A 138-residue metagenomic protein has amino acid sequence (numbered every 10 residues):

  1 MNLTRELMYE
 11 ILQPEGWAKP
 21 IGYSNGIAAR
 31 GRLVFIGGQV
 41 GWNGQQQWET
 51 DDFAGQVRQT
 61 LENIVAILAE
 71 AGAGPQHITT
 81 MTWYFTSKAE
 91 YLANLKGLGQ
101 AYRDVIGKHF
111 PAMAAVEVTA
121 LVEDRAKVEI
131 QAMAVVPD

Functional and structural regions predicted by a protein language model:
M1-T79, F85-D138: N-terminal presequence-like segments and the immediate start of the first folded domain
